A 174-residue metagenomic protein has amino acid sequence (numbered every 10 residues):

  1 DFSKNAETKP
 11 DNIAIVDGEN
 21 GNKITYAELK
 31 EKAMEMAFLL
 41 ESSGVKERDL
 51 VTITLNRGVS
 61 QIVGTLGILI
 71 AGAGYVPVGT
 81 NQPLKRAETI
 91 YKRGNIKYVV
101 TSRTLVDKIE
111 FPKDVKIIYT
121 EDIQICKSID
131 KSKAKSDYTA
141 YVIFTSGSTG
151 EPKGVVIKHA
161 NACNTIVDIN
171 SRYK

Functional and structural regions predicted by a protein language model:
D1-C163, Y173-K174: Carrier-protein-dependent adenylate-forming modules in NRPS/ANL systems
